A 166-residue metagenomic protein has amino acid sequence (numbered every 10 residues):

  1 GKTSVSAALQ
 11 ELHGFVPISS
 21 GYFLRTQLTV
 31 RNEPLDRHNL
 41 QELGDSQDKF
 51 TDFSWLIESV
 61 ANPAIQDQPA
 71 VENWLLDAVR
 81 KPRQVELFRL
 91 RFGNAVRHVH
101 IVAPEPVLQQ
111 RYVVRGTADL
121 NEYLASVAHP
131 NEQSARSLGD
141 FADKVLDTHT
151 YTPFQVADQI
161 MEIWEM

Functional and structural regions predicted by a protein language model:
K2-T3: Walker A/P-loop
Q10: Conserved phosphoryl-transfer catalytic core
F15-P17, V96-H100, D143-V145: Conserved beta-strand scaffold positions in the cores of enzyme catalytic domains, especially in NTP/NDP-utilizing
V16-L75, V79-L87: ATP-dependent small-molecule kinase phosphotransfer cores that center on conserved nucleotide phosphate-binding segments
Y22-F23, V79-R80, A103, P130 (+1 more regions): Short beta->alpha linker loops
Q47, S54-W55, V107-Q159, M166: Small-molecule kinase domains that catalyze NTP-dependent phosphoryl transfer to phosphate-bearing small molecules
D77-V79, R91-R115: Conserved phosphate-donor/acceptor-positioning beta-strand/loop module used by diverse small-molecule
